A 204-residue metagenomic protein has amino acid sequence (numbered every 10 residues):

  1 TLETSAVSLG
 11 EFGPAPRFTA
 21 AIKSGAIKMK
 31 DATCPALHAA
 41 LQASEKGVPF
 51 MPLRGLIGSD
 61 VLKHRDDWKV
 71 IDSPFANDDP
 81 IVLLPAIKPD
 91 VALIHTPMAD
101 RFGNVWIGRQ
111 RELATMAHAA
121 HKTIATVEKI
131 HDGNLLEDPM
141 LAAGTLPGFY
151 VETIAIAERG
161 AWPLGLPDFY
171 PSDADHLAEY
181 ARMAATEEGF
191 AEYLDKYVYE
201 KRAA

Functional and structural regions predicted by a protein language model:
T1-A204: Conserved alpha/beta enzyme-core scaffold
